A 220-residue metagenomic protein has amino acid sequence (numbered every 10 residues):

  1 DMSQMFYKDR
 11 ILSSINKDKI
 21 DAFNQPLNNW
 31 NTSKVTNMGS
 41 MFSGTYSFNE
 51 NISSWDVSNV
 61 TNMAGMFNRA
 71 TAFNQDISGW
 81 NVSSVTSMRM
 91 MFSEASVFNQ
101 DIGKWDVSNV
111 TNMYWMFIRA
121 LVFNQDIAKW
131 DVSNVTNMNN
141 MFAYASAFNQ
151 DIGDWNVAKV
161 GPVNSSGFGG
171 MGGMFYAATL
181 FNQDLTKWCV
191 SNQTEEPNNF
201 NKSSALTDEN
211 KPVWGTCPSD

Functional and structural regions predicted by a protein language model:
D1-D220: Negatively charged
